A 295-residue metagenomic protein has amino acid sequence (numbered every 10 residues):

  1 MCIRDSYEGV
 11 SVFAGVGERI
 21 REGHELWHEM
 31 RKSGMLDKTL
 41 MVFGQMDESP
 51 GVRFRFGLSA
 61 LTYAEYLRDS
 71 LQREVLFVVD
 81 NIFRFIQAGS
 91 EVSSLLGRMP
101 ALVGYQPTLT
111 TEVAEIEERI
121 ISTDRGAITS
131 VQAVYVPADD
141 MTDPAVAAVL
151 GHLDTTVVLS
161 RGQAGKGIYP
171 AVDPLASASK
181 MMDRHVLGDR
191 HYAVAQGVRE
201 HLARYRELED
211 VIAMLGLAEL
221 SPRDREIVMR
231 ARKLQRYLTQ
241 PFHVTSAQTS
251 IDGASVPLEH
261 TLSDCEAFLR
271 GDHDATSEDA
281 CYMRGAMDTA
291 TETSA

Functional and structural regions predicted by a protein language model:
M1-I3: Short, small-residue-biased leader/transition segments that mark boundaries at the very start of proteins
Y7-S11, E18-Y66, V92-E112: Nucleotide-state-sensitive switch-loop elements of NTP-binding domains
E8-S11, D37-L40, L71-L76, R125-V131: Loop/turn-to-beta-strand initiation segments
A14, F77-V78, M283: Residue-level marker for buried hydrophobic side chains located in beta-strands that build the well-ordered beta-sheet
G15-V16, G44-M46, N81, A133-V134: Fold-independent oxyanion-binding glycine-rich loops and adjacent beta-strand/coil segments at enzyme active sites
E18, S33, S70, T123 (+1 more regions): Residue-level signal for short amphipathic helical patches enriched in basic/charged and nearby hydrophobic residues
R53-G89: Phosphate-binding/switch loop-helix module in NTP-utilizing enzymes
T62, Y66, R84-F85, E91-A295: Conserved catalytic/coupling modules of large nucleotide/cofactor-utilizing molecular machines
